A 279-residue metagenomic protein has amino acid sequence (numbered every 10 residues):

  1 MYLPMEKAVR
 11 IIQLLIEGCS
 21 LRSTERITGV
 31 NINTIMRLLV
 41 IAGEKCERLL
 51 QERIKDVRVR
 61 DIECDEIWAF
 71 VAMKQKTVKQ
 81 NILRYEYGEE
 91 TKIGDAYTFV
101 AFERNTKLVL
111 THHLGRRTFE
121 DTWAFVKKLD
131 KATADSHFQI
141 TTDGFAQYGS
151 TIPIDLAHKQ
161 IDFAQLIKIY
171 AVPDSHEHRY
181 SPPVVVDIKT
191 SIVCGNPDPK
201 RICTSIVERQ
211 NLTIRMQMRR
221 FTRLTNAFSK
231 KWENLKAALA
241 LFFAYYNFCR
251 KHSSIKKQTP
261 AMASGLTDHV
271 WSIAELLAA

Functional and structural regions predicted by a protein language model:
M1-A279: Residue-level recognition of single "structural anchor" positions that define or cap local secondary structure
